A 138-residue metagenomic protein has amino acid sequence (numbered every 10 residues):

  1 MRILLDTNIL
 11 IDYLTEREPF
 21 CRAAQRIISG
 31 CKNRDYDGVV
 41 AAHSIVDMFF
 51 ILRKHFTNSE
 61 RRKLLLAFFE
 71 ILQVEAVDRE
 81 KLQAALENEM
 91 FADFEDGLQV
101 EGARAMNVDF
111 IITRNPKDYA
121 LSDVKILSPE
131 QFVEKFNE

Functional and structural regions predicted by a protein language model:
M1-V40, R53-E60, L121, V133-E138: Short, well-structured N-terminal submotif of metal-dependent ribonuclease cores
R2, R104-E138: Acidic, PIN/NYN-like endoribonuclease modules and their adjacent C-terminal/linker elements
I9-L10, D47-M48, A84: A general alpha-helix detector
L14, L86-E89, D123: Short, flexible helix/strand-to-coil boundary loops that buttress conserved ligand/catalytic motifs in alpha/beta
Q25, I45, R53-Q73, E80: Active-site-proximal, substrate-binding regions of enzyme catalytic domains and RNA-binding/basic surfaces
Q73-P116: Active-site neighborhoods of divalent-metal-dependent phosphate/nucleic-acid chemistry enzymes
